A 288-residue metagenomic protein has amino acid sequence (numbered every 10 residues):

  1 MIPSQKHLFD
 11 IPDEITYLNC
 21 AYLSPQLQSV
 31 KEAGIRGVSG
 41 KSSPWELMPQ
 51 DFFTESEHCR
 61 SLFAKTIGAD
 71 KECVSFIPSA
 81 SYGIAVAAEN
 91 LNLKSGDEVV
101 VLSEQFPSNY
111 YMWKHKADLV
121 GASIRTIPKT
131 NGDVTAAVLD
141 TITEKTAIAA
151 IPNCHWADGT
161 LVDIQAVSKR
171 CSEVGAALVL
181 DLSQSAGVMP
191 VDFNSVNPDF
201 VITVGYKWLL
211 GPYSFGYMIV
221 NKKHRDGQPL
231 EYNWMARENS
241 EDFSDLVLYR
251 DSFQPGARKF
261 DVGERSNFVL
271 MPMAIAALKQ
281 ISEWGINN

Functional and structural regions predicted by a protein language model:
M1-N288: Pyridoxal 5′-phosphate
